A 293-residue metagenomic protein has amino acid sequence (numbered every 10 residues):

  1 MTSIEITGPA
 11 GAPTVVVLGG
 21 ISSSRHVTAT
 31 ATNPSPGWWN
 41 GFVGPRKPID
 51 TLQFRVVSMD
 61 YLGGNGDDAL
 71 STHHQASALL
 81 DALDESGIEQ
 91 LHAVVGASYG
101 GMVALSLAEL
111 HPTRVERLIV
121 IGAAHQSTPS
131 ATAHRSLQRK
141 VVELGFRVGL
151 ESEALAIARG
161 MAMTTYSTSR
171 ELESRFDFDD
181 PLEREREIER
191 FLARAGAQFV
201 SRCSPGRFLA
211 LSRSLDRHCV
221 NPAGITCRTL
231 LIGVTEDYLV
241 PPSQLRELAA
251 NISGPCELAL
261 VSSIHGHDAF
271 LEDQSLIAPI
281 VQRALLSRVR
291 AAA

Functional and structural regions predicted by a protein language model:
E5-G64: N-terminal cap/lid subdomain of alpha/beta-hydrolase-fold enzymes
H73-H92: Conserved acidic catalytic loop of the alpha/beta-hydrolase fold
Q90-S130: Conserved hydrolase catalytic core segment
I119-V148: Flexible "cap/lid" loop of the alpha/beta hydrolase fold
R139-C227: Alpha/beta-hydrolase
L231-E236: Conserved strand-to-loop "acid loop" that flanks and positions the catalytic carboxylate
Y238-Q244: Conserved alpha/beta-hydrolase "acid-adjacent" motif
R246-E247, P255-A293: Catalytic active-site module of serine/aspartate enzymes centered on a nucleophile-bearing elbow/loop
